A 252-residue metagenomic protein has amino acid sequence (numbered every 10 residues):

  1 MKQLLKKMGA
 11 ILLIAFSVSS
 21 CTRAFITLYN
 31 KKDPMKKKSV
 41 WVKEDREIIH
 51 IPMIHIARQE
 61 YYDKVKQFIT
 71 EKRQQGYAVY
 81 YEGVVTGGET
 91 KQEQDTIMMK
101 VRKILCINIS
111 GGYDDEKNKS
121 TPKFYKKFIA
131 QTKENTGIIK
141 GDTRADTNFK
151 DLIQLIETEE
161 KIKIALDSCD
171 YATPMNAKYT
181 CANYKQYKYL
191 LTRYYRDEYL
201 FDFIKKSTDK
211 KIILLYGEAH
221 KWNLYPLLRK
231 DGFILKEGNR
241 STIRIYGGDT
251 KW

Functional and structural regions predicted by a protein language model:
M1-K31: Bacterial Sec-dependent N-terminal signal peptides
T22-L191, F201-D209, L215, E237-G247 (+1 more regions): Structured, acidic catalytic/metal-binding patches in enzyme active sites
R193-D197: Charged, flexible boundary elements
F203, N223-L224: Phosphate- and divalent-cation-binding pockets in alpha/beta enzyme and binding domains that engage nucleotide-derived
Y225-K230: Histidine/acidic-residue-rich catalytic or RNA/ligand-binding cores of hydrolases and nuclease-related proteins
G232-I234: Conserved catalytic alpha/beta core of Sir2/sirtuin-type deacylases, generalized to analogous enzyme cores that bind
